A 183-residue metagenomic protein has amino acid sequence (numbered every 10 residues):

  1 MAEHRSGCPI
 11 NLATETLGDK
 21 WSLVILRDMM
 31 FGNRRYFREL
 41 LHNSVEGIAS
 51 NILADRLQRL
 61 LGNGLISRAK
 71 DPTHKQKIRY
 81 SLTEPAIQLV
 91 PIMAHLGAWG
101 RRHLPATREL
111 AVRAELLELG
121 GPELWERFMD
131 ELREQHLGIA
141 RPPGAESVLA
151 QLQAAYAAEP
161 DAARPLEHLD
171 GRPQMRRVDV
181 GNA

Functional and structural regions predicted by a protein language model:
M1-L12, T16-K20, G97, L110-A111: Recognition helices and adjacent regulatory flanks at domain boundaries
E3-H4, A13-T16, D28, G64-S67 (+2 more regions): Short, contiguous, well-ordered secondary-structure segments
C8-A49: N-terminal helix-turn-helix DNA-binding core of bacterial DNA-binding proteins
I10-T14, K75, I139-P142: Catalytic cores of transferase enzymes with a strong primary signal for eukaryotic protein kinases
G18, P72-L96: Basic, amphipathic "hinge/linker" alpha-helix immediately C-terminal to the N-terminal HTH DNA-binding motif
R38, Q58, I78: Residues within the helices of the helix-turn-helix
V45-H74: Canonical helix-turn-helix DNA-binding module
M93-A94, A98-A183: C-terminal regulatory/oligomerization modules of transcriptional regulators
